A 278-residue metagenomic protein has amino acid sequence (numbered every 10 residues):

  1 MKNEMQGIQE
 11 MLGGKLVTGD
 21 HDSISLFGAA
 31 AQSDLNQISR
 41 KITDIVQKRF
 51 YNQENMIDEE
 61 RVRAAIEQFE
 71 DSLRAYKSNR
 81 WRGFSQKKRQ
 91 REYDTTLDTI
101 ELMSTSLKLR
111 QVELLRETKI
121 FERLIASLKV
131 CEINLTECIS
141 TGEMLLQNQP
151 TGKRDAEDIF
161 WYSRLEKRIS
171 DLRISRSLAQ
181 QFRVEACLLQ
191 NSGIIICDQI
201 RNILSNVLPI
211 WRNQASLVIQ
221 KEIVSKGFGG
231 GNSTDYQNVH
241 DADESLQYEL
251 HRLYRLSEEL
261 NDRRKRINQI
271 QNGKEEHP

Functional and structural regions predicted by a protein language model:
M1-E132: Leu/Val/Ala/Ile-rich N-terminal alpha-helices, chiefly Sec-type signal peptides and the beginnings
S78, L135-E137, Q237-D241: Short, charged low-complexity intrinsically disordered segments located at boundaries of structured domains
T99-L107, L128, L135, L165 (+3 more regions): Long, non-membrane, amphipathic alpha-helices that form coiled-coils
E113-R116, I120, S127, N134 (+6 more regions): Residues on one face of amphipathic alpha-helical coiled coils
C131-E157: Extended alpha-helical coiled-coil "stalk/arm" regions that act as elongated linkers or oligomerization scaffolds
P150-P278: Long amphipathic all-alpha helical oligomerization modules
